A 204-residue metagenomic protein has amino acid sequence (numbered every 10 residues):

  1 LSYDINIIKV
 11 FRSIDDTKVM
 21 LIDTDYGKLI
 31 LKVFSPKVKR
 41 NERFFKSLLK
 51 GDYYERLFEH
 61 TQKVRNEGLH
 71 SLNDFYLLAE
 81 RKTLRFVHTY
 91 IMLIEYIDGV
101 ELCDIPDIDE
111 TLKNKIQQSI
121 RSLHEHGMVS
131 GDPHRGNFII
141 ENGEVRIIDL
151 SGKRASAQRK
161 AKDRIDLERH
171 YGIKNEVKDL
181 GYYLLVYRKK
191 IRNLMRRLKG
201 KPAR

Functional and structural regions predicted by a protein language model:
S2-I97, E125: Conserved ATP-binding subdomain of kinase catalytic cores across diverse folds
V38, E101, A155-A157: Conserved protein kinase catalytic core
F44-L49, D107, S151-S156: Short helix/strand-bridging catalytic loops that position acidic/His residues to coordinate divalent metals and engage
G51, E110, Q158-A161: Short, conserved loop/turn and helix-capping segments at secondary-structure boundaries that abut family-defining
Y54, H60-S71, V100-G136, E141 (+1 more regions): Conserved kinase catalytic-core helix
F58, N114-Q117, A161, I165-E168: Generic alpha-helical structural signal
M92, V100-D104, H170: Histidine- and aromatic-rich ligand-binding microenvironments
E141-R204: C-lobe/activation-segment region of protein kinase-like
